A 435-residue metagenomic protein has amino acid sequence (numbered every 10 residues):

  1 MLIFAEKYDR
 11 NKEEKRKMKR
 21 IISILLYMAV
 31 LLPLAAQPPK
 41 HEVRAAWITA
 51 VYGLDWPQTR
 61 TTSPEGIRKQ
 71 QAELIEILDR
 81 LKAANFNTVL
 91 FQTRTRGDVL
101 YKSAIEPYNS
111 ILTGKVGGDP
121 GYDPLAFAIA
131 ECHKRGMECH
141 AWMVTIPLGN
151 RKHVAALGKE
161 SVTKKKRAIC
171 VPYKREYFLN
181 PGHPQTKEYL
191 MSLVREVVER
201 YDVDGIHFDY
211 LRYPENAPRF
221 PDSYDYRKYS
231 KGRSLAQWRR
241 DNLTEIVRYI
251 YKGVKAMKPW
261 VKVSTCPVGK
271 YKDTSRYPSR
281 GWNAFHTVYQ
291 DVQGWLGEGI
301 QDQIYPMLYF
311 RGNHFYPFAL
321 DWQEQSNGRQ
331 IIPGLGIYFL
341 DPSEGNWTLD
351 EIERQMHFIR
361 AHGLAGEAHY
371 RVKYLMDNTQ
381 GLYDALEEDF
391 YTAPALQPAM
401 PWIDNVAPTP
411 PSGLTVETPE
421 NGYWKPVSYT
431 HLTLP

Functional and structural regions predicted by a protein language model:
K40-A46, F86-R94, P124-I169, H207 (+2 more regions): Glycine-rich, aromatic-flanked loop segments that form ligand/cofactor-binding clefts across common enzyme folds
G53-K69, I146-E196: Active-site-adjacent "subsite" loops/lids of carbohydrate-active enzymes
A72-G97: Catalytic domains of carbohydrate-active enzymes, especially glycoside hydrolases
Y101-T113, P147-Y173, L211-K231, R276-W282: Aromatic- and acidic-residue-enriched segments that line the glycan-binding/catalytic groove of carbohydrate-active
R200, G205, R212-P267, Y271-Y277 (+1 more regions): Active-site neighborhood of glycoside hydrolase catalytic domains
D302-N313, I332-A399: Substrate-binding cleft of secreted/luminal carbohydrate-active enzymes
T392-Y429: Pro/Thr/Ser/Gly-rich low-complexity, intrinsically disordered linker/stalk tracts
T430-P435: Conserved small/polar residues in nucleotide/adenosyl-binding loops
